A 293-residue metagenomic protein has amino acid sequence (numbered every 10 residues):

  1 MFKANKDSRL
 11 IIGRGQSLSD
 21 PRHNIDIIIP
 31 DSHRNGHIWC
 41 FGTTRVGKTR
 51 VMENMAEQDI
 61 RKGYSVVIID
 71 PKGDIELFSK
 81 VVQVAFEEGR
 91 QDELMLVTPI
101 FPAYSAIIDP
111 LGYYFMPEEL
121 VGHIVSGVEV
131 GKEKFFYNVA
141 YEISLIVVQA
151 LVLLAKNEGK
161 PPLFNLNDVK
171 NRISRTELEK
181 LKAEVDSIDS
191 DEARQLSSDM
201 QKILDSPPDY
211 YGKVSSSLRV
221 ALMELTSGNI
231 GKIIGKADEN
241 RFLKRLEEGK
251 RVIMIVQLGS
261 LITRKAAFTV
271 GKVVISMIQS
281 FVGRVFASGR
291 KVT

Functional and structural regions predicted by a protein language model:
F2-I25, I29-T293: P-loop NTPase motor domains
